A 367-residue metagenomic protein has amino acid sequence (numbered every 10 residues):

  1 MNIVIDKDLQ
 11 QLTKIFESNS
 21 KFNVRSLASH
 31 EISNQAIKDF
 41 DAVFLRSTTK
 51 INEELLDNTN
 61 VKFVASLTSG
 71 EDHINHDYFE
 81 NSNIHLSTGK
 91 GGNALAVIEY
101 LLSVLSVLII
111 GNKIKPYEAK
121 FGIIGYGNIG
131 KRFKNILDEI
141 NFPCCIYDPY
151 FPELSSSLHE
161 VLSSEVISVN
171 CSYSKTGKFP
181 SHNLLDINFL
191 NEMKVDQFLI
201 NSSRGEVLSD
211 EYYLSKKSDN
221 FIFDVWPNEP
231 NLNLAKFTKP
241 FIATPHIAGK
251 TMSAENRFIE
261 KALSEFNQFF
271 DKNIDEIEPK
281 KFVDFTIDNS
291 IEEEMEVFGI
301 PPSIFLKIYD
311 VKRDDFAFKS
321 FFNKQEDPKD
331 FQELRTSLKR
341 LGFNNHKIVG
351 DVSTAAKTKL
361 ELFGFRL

Functional and structural regions predicted by a protein language model:
M1-F40: N-terminal glycine-/charge-rich "phosphate-binding" loop or analogous flexible N-terminal tail
K7, K90, Y117-D138: Glycine-rich adenosine-cofactor-binding loop
D41-K113: Phosphate/diphosphate ligand-binding glycine-rich loop within oxidoreductases
I51-N52, F151-L234, G350, A356-T358 (+1 more regions): Rossmann-like adenosine-cofactor binding region
E80-G92, V195, L214-P227, A235-G249: Rossmann-fold dehydrogenase core element
I98-I114, E139-I140, E260-F270: Oxidoreductase and adenylate-handling cofactor-binding alpha/beta cores
E139-S156: NAD(P)-binding Rossmann-fold cofactor-contacting core
L232, A248, M252-L367: NAD(P)-dependent dehydrogenase/reductase Rossmann-like domain
